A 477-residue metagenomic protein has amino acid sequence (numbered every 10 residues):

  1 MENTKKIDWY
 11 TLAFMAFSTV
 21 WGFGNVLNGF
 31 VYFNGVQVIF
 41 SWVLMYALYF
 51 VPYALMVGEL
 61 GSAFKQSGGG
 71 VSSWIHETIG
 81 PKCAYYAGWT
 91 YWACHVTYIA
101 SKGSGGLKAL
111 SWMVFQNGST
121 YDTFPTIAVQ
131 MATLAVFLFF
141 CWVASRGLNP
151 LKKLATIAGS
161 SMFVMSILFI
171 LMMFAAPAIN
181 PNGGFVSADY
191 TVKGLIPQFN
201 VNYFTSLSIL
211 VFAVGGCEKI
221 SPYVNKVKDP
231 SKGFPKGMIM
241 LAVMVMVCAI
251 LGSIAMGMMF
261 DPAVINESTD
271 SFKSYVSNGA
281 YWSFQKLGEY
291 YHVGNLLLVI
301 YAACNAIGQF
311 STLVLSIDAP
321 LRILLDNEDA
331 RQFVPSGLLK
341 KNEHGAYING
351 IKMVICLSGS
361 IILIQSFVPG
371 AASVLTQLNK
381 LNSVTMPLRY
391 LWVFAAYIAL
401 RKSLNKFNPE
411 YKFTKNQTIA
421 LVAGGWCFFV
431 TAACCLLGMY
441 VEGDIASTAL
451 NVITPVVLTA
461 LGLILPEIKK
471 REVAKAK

Functional and structural regions predicted by a protein language model:
M1-F40, L44, F50-E59, Q66 (+1 more regions): Membrane-interface "cap" regions at the ends of multi-pass membrane proteins
E2-N3, D8, K340-H344, P387-E442: C-terminal membrane-solvent junction of multi-pass transporters and transport-like membrane proteins
T4-L12, Q130, K228-P230, M240-V245 (+2 more regions): Loop-to-transmembrane helix boundary motifs in multi-pass membrane proteins
F40, I127, T156-V293: Helix-loop-helix junctions that connect adjacent transmembrane segments in multi-pass membrane transporters
P52-E59, A63, S67-T133, W142 (+1 more regions): Hydrophobic transmembrane alpha-helices that form the core helical bundles of multi-pass secondary transporters
S73-W74, G237, V243-L313, F333-Q377 (+1 more regions): TM-loop-TM module centered on a large, flexible mid-protein loop between adjacent transmembrane helices in multi-pass
T90-G106, K219-Y223, H292-P335, L388-Y397: Membrane-helix boundary/coupling elements in multi-pass transport proteins
Q130-F185, G215, M238-V243, N379-W392 (+3 more regions): Membrane-interface loop-to-helix entry segments
